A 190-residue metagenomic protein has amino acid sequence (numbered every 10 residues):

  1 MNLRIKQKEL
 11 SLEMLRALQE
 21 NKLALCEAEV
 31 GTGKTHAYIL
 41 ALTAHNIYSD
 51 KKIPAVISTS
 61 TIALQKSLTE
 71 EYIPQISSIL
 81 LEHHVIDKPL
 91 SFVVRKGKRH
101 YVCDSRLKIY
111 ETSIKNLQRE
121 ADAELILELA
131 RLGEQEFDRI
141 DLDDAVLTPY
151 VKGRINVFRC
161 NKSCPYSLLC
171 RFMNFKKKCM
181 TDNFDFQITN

Functional and structural regions predicted by a protein language model:
M1-E27: Conserved pre-motif I regulatory segment
N2-L3, A28, K34, S163-R171: Short, flexible loop segments at the rims of nucleotide/cofactor-binding pockets, characterized by
L3-L10, T32-T35, L64-T69: Phosphate/oxyanion-binding active-site loops and adjacent basic polyanion-contact surfaces
L15-R16, T35-D50, E71-Q75: Walker A/P-loop NTP-binding motif
E20-A24, S49-V56: Short, surface-exposed connector motifs at secondary-structure boundaries
E20-L40: Walker A/P-loop
K51-A55, T59-Q187: A substrate-engagement module of RecA-like helicase motors
